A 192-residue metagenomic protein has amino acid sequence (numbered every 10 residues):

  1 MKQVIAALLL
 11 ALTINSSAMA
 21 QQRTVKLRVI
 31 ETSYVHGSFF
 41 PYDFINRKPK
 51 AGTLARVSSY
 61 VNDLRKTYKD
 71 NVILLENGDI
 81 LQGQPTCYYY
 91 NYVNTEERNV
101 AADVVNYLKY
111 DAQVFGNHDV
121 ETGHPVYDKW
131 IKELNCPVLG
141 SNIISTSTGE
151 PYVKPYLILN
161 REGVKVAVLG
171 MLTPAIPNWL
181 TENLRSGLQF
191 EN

Functional and structural regions predicted by a protein language model:
M1-V4: Positively charged n-region of N-terminal signal peptides that target proteins for export
A6-L10, I14: Hydrophobic helical h-region of N-terminal Sec-dependent signal peptides in bacterial secretory/periplasmic proteins
A20-N192: Acidic, metal/ion-coordinating pockets
